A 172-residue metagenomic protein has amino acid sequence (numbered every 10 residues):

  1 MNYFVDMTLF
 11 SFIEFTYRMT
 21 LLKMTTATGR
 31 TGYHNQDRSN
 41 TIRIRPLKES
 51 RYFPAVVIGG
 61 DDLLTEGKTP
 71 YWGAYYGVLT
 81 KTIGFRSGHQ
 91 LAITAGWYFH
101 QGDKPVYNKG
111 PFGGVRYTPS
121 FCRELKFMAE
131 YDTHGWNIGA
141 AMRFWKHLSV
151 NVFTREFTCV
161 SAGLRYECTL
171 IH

Functional and structural regions predicted by a protein language model:
M1-Y75, T80-R86, Y98-F99, P119-L125 (+3 more regions): Transmembrane beta-barrel domains of Gram-negative outer membranes and organellar outer membranes
Y33-N35, Q101-D103, E167-H172: Noncatalytic linker/hinge segments flanking ATPase motor cores
D37-S39, A74, G110-F112, G135 (+1 more regions): Transmembrane beta-barrel architecture of outer-membrane proteins
N40-I44, G113, M142, E156-H172: Outer-membrane beta-barrel "beta-signal"
K68-T69, D103, Y131-W136, T154-V160: Generic structural signal for short, solvent-exposed loop/turn connectors between secondary structure elements
H89: Residue-level signal for beta-strand positions within conserved beta-sheet cores that form or flank
A92-G113, P119-F121: Glycine-rich phosphate-binding "P-loop"
K109-T118, C122-F153, R165: Outer membrane beta-barrel transmembrane domains
